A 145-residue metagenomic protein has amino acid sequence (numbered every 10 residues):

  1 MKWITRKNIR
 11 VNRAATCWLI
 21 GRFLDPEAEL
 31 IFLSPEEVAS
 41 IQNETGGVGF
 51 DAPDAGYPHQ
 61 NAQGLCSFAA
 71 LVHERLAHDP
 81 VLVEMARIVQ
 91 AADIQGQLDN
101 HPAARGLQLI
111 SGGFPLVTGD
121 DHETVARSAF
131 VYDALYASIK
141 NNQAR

Functional and structural regions predicted by a protein language model:
M1-N8, C17-W18, R22-R145: Extended, well-folded catalytic/binding cores that form a central cleft or groove in large enzyme and scaffold domains
